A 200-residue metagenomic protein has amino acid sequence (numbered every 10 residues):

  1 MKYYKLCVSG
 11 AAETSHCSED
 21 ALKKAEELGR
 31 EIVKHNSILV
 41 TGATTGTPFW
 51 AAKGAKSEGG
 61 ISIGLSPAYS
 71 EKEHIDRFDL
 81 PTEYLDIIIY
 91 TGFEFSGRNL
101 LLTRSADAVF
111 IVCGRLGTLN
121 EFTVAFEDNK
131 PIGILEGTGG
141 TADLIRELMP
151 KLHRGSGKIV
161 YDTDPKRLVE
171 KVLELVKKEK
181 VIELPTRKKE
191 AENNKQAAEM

Functional and structural regions predicted by a protein language model:
K2, S9-G10, H16, T91-K166: C-terminal binding/interaction regions
K2-E19, G29-H35: Generic N-terminal amphipathic, Lys/Arg-enriched alpha-helix
L22-R30, T45-T123: Acidic/glycine-enriched connector segments
N36-L39, G157-I159: Short active-site oxyanion
I38-A43, I61-A68, G133-G137: Short internal beta-strands
K72-D76, A142-R146, K171: Short, charged, surface-exposed secondary-structure boundary motifs
R104, S156-K195: A charged, well-structured terminal subsegment
